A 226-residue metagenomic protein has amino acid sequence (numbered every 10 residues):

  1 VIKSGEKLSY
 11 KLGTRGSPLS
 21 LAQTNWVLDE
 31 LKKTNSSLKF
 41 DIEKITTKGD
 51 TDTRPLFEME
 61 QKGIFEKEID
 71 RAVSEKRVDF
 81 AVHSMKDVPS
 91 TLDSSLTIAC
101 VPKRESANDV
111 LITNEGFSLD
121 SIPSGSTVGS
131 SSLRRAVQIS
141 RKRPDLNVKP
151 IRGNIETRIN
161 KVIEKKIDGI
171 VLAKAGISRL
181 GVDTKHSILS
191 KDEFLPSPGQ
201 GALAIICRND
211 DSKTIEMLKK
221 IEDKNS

Functional and structural regions predicted by a protein language model:
I2-T47, T51-R54, E58-E60, R141-S226: Small-molecule-sensing regulatory modules
K11-G13, A81, A99, G129 (+1 more regions): Short, well-ordered beta-strand segments
P55-F80: Short, structured active-site "lid" loops
G63, D79-S84, D168-A173: Paired acidic/hydrophobic, glycine-rich loop segments that form the ligand-binding mouth/hinge of periplasmic-binding
K76, H83-V88, A202-D211: Ordered, amphipathic secondary-structure segments that act as subunit-interaction surfaces in large macromolecular
M85-K86, S94-L146: A conserved helix-loop-strand patch within extracytoplasmic ligand-binding domains of the periplasmic binding
T91, Q138, L180: Glycine/Thr-rich phosphate-binding loops of Rossmann-like dinucleotide-binding domains
